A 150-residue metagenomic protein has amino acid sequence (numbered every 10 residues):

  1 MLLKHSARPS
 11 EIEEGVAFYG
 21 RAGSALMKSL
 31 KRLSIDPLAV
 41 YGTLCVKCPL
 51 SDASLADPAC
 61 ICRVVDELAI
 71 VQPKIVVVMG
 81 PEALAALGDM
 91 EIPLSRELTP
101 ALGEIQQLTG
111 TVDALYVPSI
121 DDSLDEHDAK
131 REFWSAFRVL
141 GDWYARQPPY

Functional and structural regions predicted by a protein language model:
M1-Y150: A polyanion-binding, active-site-adjacent surface
